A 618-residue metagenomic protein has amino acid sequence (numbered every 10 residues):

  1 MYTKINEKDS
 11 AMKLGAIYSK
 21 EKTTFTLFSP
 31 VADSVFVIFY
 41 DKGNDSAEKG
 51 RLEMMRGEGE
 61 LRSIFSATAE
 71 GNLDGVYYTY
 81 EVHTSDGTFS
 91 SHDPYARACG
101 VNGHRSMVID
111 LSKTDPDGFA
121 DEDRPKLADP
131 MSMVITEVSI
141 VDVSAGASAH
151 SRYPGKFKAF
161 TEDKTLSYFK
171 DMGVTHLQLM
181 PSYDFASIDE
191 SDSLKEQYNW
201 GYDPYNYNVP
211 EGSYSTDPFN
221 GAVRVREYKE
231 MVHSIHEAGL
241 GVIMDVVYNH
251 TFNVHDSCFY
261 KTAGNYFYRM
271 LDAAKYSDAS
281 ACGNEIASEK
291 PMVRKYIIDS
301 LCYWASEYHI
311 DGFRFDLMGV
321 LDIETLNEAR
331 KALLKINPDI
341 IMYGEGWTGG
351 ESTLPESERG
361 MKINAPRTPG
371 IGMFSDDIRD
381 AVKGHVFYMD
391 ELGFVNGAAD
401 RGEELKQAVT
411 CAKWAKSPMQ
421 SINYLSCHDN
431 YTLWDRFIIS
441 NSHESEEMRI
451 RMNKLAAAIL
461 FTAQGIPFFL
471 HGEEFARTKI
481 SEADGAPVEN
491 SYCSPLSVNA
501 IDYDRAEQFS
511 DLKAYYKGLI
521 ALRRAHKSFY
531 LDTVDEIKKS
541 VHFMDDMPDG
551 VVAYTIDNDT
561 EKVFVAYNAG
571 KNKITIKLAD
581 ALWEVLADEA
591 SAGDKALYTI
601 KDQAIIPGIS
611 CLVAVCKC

Functional and structural regions predicted by a protein language model:
M1-K20, G50-R51, G59-G155: The feature marks proteins involved in alpha-glucan
E21-D33, V541-A579: Carbohydrate-binding surface patches
L27, Y80, V138, L179 (+9 more regions): Conserved, mostly hydrophobic/aromatic
S29, D74-V76, L597-C618: C-terminal beta-strand-rich structural cap/linker in extracellular carbohydrate-active enzymes
N102, I109, R330-A476, I480-E482 (+5 more regions): Conserved alpha/beta catalytic core and glycan-binding cleft of carbohydrate-active enzymes
V141-Y308, M318-L321, T325-N337, I341: Substrate-binding/active-site clefts of carbohydrate-active enzymes
R449, I501, D511, L519-A521 (+3 more regions): C-terminal accessory region downstream of the catalytic core in glycan-modifying enzymes
G465, F469-E482, N499-V563: Glycan-recognition and catalytic regions of carbohydrate-active enzymes
